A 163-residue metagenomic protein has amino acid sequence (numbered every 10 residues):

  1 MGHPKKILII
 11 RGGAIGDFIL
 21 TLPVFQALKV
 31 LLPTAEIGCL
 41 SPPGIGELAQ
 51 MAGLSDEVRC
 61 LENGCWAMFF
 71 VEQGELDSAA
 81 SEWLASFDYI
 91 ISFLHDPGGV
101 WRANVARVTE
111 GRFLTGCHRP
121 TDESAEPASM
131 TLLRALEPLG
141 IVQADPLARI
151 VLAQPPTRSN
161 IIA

Functional and structural regions predicted by a protein language model:
M1-A163: Catalytic machinery of carbohydrate-active enzymes, primarily nucleotide-sugar-dependent glycosyltransferases
